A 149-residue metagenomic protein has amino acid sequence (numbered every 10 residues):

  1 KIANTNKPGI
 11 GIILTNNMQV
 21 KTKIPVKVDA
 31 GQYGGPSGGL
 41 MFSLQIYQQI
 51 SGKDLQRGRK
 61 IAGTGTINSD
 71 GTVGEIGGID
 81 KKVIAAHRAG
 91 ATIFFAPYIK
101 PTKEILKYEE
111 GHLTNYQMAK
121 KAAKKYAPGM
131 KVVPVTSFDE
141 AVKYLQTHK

Functional and structural regions predicted by a protein language model:
I2-A3: Short beta-strand edge segments in extracellular beta-sheet folds
N6-K149: Peripheral, non-AAA+ core regions of ATP-driven protein-machinery
